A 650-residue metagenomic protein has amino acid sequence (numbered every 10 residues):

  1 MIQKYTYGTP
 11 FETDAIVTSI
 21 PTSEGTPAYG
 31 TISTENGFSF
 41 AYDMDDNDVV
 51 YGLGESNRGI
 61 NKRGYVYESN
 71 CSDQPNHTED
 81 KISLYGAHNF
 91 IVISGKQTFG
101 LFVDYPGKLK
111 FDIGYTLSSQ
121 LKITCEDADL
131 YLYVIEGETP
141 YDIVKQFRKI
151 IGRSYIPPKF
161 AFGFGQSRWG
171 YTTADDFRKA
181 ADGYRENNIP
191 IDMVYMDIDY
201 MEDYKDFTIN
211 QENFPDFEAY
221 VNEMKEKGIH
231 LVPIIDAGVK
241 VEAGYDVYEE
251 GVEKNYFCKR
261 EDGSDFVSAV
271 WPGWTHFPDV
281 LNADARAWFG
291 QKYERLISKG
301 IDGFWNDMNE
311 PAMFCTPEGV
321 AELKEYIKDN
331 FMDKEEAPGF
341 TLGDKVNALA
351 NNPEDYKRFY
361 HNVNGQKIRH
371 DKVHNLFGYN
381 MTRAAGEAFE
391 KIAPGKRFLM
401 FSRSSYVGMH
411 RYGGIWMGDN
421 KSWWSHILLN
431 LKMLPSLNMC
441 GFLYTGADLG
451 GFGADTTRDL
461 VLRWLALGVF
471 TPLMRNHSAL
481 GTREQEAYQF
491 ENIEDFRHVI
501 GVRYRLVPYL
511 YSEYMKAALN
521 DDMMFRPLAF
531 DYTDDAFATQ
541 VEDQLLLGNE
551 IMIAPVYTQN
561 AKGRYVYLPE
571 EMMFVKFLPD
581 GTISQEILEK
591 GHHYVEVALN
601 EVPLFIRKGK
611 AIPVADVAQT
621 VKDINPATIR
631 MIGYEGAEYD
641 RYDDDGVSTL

Functional and structural regions predicted by a protein language model:
M1-P158, R168-G170, A174, A181-E186 (+4 more regions): Catalytic and substrate-binding clefts that recognize carbohydrates or anionic sugar/phosphate headgroups
G37, Y85-N89, K96-T98, P106 (+11 more regions): Extracellular structured ligand-interaction cores
F38, R63, T78, L376 (+5 more regions): Catalytic core of carbohydrate-active enzymes
Y42-M44, E55, S94, F102-Y105 (+12 more regions): Glycine-rich, histidine-containing beta strand-loop boundary motifs that form or position
V66-C71, L84-A87, R178, R286 (+3 more regions): Short, hydrophobic/amphipathic alpha-helical packing segments that form internal helix faces or helix-helix interfaces
F90, F147, Y184, M224 (+4 more regions): A residue-level signal for conserved active-site and pocket-lining positions in enzyme catalytic cores
V92-Q97, R260-D262, P569-E570, P579: Short acidic-glycine loop/turn motifs at beta-strand connectors
P190-F496, D531-Y532: Aromatic- and carboxylate-enriched substrate-binding clefts and catalytic-loop regions of carbohydrate-active enzymes
